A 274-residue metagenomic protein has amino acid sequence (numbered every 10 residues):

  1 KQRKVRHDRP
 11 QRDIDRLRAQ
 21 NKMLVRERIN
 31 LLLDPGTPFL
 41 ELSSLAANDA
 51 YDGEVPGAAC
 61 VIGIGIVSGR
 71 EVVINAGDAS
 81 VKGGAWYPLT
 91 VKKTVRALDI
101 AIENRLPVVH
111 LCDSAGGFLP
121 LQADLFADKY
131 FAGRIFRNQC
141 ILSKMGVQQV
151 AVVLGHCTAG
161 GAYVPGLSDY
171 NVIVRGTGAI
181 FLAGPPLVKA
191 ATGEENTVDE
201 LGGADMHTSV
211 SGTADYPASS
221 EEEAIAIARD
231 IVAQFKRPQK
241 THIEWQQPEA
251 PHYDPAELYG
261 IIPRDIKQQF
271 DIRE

Functional and structural regions predicted by a protein language model:
K1-E71, R273: N-terminal amphipathic, basic-rich helices that act as targeting or association modules
P10-D13, V73-K82, G117-L121, K189 (+2 more regions): Gly-rich Lys/Arg/Thr-decorated short loops/hinges at beta-loop-alpha junctions or inter-strand turns that position
G53-A59, K82-D99: Glycine-rich anion/phosphate-binding loops
A58-I62, E71, L106-P107, F136-Q139 (+1 more regions): Short glycine-rich loop/turn motifs
G65-D78, K93-P120: A structural preference for short, pocket-lining loop segments at secondary-structure junctions
S80-L89, L121-K129: Flexible beta-alpha connector loops of hexameric P-loop NTPases
C112-K240: Conserved catalytic cores of soluble enzyme domains, especially glycine-rich substrate-binding beta-alpha loops
D215-R273: Terminal amphipathic helices with adjacent charged low-complexity linkers/tails
